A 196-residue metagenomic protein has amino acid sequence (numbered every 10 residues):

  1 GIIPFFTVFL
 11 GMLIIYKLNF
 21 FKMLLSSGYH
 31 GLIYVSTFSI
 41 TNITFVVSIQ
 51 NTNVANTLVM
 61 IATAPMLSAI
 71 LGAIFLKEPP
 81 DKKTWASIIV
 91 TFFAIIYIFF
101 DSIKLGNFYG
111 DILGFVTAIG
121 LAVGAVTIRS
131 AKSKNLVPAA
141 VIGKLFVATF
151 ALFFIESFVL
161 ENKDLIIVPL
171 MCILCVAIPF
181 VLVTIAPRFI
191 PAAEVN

Functional and structural regions predicted by a protein language model:
G1-I40, L67, G120-G124, A140-S157: Transmembrane alpha-helices of multi-pass small-molecule transport proteins
I2-F6, V46-K77, A192-N196: Specific alpha-helical transmembrane segments that line the substrate/conduction pathway and gating interfaces
F9-M12, F38, L71-A73, P80-F100 (+2 more regions): Hydrophobic transmembrane alpha-helices of multi-pass small-molecule transport proteins
I14, N19, V47, A64-A86 (+1 more regions): C-terminal transmembrane-helix exit sites in multi-pass transporters
Y16-N56, I61, Y97, C172-I190: Specific transmembrane alpha-helical segments of multi-pass solute transporters/efflux pumps, especially DMT/EamA
L25, Y29, L58-I61, K77-Y97 (+2 more regions): Loop-to-transmembrane alpha-helix entry segments
I33-S36, T44, I89, I103-S130 (+4 more regions): Glycine-/small-residue-enriched transmembrane alpha-helix faces in small-molecule transporters and effluxers
T57-T63, I128-F146, V176-N196: Helix-helix packing/entry segments at the starts of transmembrane helices
